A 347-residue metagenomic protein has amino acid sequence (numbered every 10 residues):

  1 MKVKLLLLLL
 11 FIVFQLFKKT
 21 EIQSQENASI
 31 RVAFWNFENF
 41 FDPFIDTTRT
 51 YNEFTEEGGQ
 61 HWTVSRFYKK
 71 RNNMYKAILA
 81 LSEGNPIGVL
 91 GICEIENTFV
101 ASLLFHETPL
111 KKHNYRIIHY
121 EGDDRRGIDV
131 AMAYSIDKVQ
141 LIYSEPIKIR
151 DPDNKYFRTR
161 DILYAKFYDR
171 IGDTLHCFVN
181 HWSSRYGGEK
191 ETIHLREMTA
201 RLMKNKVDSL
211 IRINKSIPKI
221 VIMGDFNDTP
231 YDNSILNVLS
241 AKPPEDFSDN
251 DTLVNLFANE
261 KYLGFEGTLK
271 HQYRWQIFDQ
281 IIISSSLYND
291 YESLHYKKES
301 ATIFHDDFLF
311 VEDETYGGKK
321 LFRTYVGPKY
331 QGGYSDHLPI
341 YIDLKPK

Functional and structural regions predicted by a protein language model:
M1-N27: Bacterial Sec-dependent N-terminal signal peptides
F17-N114, I118-I128, R201, L309-G318 (+1 more regions): N-terminal, active-site-proximal structural segment of metallo-dependent hydrolase catalytic domains
F37, I95-W182: Structured beta-strand-rich core segments of catalytic domains in phosphoester-bond hydrolases
T48-Y51, R170-T192: Active-site His/acidic residue clusters
G58-S65, P86-I92, H119-Y120, D151-D153 (+4 more regions): Second-shell loop/turn segments in exported
I193-K215: A long, amphipathic alpha-helix that forms part of the scaffold/cap immediately adjacent to metal-dependent active
D208-I220, D228-K347: Metal-dependent phosphoester-hydrolase catalytic domains
